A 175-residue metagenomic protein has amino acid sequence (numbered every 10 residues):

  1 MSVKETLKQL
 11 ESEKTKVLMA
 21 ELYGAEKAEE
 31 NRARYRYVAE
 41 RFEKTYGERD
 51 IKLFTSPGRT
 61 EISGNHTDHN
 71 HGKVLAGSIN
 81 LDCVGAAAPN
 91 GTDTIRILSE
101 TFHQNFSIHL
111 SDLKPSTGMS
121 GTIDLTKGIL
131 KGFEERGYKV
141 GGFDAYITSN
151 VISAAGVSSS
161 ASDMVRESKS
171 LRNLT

Functional and structural regions predicted by a protein language model:
S2-A161, V165-T175: ATP-binding N-lobe of GHMP and related small-molecule kinases
